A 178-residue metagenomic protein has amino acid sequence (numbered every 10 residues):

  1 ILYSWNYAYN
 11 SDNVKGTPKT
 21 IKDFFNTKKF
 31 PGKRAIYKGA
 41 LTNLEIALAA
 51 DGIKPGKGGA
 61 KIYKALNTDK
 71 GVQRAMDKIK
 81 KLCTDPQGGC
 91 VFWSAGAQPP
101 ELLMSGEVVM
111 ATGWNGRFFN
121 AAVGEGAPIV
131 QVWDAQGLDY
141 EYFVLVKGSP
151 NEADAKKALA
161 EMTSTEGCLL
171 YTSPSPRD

Functional and structural regions predicted by a protein language model:
I1-L102: Extracytoplasmic ligand-binding site segments that recognize negatively charged/polar headgroups
Y3, Q73-C83, E125-K147: Periplasmic-binding protein-like
N6-N13, L48-A49, Y140-E152, L170: A bilobed periplasmic-binding-protein/Venus flytrap-type ligand-binding module shared by bacterial periplasmic
T20, K78, P150-M162, L170: Short amphipathic alpha-helical coupling segments at ligand-binding clamshell hinges and other catalytic/signaling
A95-N115: Oxyanion-binding "anion nests"
P99-L102, F118, A155, G167: Short, hydrophobic alpha-helical packing/hinge segments within bilobed ligand-binding/sensory domains
A111-A127: A ligand-binding cleft/hinge motif common to bilobed small-molecule-binding domains
Y171-P176: Conserved small/polar residues in nucleotide/adenosyl-binding loops
